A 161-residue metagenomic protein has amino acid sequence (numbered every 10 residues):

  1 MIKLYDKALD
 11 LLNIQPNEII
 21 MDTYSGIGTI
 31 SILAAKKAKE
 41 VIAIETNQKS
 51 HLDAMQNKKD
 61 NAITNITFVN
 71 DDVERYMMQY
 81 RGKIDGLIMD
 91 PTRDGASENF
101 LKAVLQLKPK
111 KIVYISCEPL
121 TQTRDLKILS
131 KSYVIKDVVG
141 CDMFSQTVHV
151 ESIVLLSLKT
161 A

Functional and structural regions predicted by a protein language model:
M1-A161: Rossmann-like S-adenosyl-L-methionine
